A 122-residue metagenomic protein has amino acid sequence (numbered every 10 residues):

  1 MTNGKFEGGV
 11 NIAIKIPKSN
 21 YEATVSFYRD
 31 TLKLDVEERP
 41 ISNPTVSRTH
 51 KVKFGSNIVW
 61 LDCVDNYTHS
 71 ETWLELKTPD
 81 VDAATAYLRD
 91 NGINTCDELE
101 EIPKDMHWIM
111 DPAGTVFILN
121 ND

Functional and structural regions predicted by a protein language model:
M1-G8, T85-D122: Vicinal oxygen chelate
M1-V25, T72-L74: N-terminal beta-strand motif that seeds the catalytic metal site of vicinal oxygen chelate
V25-T31, Y87-N91: Short amphipathic alpha-helices in soluble, non-transmembrane regions that often serve as interface/regulatory elements
K33-S42, I93-L99: Short secondary-structure junctions
D35-T72, V116-D122: Conserved short beta-strand elements that form part of the metal-binding/catalytic scaffold of enzyme active sites
T49, E75, M106-W108: Short hydrophobic/aromatic beta-strand element in the GNAT-like acyltransferase core that lines or flanks the acyl-donor
S70-T85: Mid-chain, well-packed structural core segment of small domains
